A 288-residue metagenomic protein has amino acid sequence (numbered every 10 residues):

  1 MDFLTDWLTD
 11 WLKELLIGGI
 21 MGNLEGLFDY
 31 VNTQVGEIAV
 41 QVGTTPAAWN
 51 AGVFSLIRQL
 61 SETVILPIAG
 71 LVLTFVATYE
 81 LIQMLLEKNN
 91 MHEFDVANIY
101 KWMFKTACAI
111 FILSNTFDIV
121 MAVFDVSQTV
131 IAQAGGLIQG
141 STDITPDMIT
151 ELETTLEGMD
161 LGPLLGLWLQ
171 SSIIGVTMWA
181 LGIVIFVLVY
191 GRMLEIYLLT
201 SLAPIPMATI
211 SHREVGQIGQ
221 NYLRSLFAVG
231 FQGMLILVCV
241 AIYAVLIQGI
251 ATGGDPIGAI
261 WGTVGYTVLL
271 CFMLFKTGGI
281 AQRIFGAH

Functional and structural regions predicted by a protein language model:
M1, L8, L12-N23, F94-I112 (+2 more regions): Alpha-helical transmembrane segments and their helix-start/interface "positive-inside/aromatic belt" motifs in integral
M1-V72: Binding/recognition "hotspot" determinant
L16, L24, T106-L202, I236 (+1 more regions): Non-cytosolic segments of integral membrane proteins
T33-I65, L85, N89, A109 (+1 more regions): Internal transmembrane helix-loop-helix hairpins in multi-pass membrane proteins, together with their boundary/packing
L60-V64, D95-I99, M103, L164 (+8 more regions): Hydrophobic, aromatic-rich alpha-helical transmembrane segments and their membrane-interface anchor motifs
G70, T74-L86, I236-A251: Juxtamembrane "helix exit" motif at the C-terminal ends of alpha-helical transmembrane segments in multi-pass membrane
V72-I110, L202-G216: Hydrophobic transmembrane alpha-helix segments characteristic of membrane transport and insertion machinery
M207-R224, A251-G253, Q282-I284: Alpha-helical transmembrane segments
